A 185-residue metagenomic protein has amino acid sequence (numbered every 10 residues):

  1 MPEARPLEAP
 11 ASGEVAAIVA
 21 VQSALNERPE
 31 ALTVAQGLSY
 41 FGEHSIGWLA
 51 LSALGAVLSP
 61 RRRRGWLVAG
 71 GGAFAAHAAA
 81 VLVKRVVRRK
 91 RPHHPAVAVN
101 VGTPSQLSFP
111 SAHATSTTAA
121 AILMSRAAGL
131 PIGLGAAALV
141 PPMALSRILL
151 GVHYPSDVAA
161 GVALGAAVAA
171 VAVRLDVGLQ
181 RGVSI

Functional and structural regions predicted by a protein language model:
M1-I46, A80-Q106: N-terminal transmembrane-helix/juxtamembrane module of multi-pass inner/ER membrane proteins
Q22, G55, A80-R88, S125 (+1 more regions): Membrane-water interface at transmembrane helix exits
R28-A31, R61-G65, H93-H94, A128-I132: Membrane-helix interface segments
S45, L49, A69, A73-H77 (+2 more regions): Alpha-helical transmembrane spans of integral membrane proteins, capturing the lipid-embedded, hydrophobic core of TM
G55-A78: Interfacial segments of alpha-helical transmembrane regions
G70-V86, L134-S146: Small-polar-interrupted transmembrane alpha-helices in polytopic inner-membrane proteins
A96-I185: Membrane-embedded catalytic cores of phosphoryl/pyrophosphoryl-handling enzymes
